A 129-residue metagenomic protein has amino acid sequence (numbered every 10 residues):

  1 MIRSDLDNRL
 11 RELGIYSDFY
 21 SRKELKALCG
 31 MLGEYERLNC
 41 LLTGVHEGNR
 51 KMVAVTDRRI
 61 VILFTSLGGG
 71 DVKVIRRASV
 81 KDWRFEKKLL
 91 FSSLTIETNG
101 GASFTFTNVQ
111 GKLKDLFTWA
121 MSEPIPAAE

Functional and structural regions predicted by a protein language model:
I2-G33, T43-N49, S66-E129: Acidic, Ser/Thr- and proline-rich intrinsically disordered linker/docking segments of eukaryotic scaffolds
G48-L63: Polybasic phosphoinositide-binding surfaces of eukaryotic membrane-targeting domains
